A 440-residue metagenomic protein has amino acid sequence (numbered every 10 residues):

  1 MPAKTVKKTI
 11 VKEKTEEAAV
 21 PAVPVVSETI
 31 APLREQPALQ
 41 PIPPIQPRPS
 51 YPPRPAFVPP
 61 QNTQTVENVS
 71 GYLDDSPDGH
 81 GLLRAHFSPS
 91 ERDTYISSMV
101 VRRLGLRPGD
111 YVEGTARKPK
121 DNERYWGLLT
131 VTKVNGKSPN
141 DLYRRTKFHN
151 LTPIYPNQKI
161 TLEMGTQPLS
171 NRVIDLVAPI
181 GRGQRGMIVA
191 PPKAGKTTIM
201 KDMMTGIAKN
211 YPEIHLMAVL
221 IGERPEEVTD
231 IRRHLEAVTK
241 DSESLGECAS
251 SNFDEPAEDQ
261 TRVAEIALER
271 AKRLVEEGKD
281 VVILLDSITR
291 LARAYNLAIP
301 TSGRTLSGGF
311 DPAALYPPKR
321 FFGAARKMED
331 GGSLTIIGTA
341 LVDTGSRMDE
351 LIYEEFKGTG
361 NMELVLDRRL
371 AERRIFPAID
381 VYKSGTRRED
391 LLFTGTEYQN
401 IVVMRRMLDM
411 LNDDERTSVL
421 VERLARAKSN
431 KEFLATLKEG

Functional and structural regions predicted by a protein language model:
M1-R92, I96: Acidic low-complexity intrinsically disordered regions
P89-S98, M164-S170: Short, structured beta-strand/loop micro-motifs enriched in basic residues and often containing a Trp
V100-E113: Short nucleic-acid-contacting surface segments enriched for D/E, G, S/T with interspersed K/R
G109-Y111, K159, R185, R273: Residue-level marker of beta-strand positions
K118-I188: P-loop NTP-binding catalytic core
P179-M200, G222: Glycine-rich phosphate-binding P-loop
G195, M203-G440: P-loop NTPase catalytic core
